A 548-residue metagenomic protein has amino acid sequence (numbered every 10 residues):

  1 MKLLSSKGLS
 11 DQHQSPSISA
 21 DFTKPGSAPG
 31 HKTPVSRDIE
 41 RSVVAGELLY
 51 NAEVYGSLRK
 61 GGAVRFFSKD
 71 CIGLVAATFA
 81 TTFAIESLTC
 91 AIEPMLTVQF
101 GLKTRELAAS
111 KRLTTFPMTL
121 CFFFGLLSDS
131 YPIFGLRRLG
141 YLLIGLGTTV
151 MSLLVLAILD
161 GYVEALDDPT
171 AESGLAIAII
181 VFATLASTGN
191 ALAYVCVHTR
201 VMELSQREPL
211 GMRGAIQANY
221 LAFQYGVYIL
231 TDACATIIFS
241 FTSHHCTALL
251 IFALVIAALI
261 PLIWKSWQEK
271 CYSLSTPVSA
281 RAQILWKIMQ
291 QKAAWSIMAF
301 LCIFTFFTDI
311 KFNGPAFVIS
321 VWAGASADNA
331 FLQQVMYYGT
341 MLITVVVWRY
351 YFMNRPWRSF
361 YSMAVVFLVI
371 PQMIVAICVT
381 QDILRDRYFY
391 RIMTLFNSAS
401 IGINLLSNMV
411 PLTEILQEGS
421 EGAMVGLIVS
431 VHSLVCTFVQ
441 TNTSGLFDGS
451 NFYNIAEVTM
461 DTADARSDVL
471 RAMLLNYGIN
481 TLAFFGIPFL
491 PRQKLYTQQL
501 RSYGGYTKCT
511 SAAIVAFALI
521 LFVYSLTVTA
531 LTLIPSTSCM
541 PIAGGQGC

Functional and structural regions predicted by a protein language model:
K2-K69, M151, D160-T184, L192-T199 (+5 more regions): Intracellular loop-helix junctions on the cytosolic face of multi-pass helical membrane proteins
I72-G73, G101-F116, G211-N219, P315-T340 (+1 more regions): Loop-to-transmembrane helix entry
I92, N190-Q206, I403-Q417, E421-A423: Intracellular juxtamembrane helix-capping segments at the cytosolic ends of symmetry-related transmembrane helices
E106, P209-Y220, N329, S420-V431 (+1 more regions): Cytoplasmic loop-to-transmembrane helix junctions
T114-F122, T149, G211-F239, Q334-Y338 (+1 more regions): Glycine-rich segments within core transmembrane alpha-helices of 12-TM secondary carriers
T119-L136, F239, M341-M363, F447: Helix-to-loop junctions at the C-terminal end of transmembrane segments in multipass secondary transporters
L143-E172, V366-R385: C-terminal ends and interior cores of transmembrane alpha-helices in multi-pass membrane transporters/permeases
Y361-S407: C-terminal transmembrane helical hairpin of 12-TM major facilitator-type secondary transporters
